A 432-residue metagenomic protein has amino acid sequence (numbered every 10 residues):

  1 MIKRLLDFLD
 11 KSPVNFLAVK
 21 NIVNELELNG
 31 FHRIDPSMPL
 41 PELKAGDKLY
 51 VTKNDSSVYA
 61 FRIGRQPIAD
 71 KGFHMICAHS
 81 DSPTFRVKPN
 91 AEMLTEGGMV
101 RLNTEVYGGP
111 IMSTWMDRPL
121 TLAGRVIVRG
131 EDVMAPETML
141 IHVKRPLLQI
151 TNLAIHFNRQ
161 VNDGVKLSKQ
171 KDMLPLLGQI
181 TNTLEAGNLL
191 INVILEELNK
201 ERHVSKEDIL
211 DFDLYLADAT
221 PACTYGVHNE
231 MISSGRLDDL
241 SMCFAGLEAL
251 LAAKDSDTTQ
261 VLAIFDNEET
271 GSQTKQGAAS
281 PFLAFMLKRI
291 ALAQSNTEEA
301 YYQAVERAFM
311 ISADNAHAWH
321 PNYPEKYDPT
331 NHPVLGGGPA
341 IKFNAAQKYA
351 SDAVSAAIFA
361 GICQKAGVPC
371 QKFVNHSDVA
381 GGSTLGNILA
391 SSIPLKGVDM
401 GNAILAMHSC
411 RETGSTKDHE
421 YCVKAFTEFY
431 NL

Functional and structural regions predicted by a protein language model:
M1-L432: N-terminal hydrophobic/helix-forming segments and targeting peptides
